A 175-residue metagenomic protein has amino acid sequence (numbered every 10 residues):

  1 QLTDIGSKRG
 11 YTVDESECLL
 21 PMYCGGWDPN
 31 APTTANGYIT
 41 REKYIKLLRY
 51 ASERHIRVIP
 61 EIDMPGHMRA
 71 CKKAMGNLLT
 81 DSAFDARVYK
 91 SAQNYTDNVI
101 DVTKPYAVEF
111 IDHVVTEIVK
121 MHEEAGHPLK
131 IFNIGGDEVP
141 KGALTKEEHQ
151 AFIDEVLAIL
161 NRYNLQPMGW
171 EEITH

Functional and structural regions predicted by a protein language model:
Q1-E53, R69-P105, G142: Aromatic- and acidic-residue-enriched carbohydrate-binding clefts of CAZyme catalytic domains
G10, G66, H175: Surface-exposed, flexible loop/turn segments at secondary-structure boundaries
Y44-I45, R57, I173: Bulky hydrophobic/aromatic packing residues
L47, V58, V156: Aromatic/hydrophobic pocket-lining residues that form π-stacking "cages" and hydrophobic walls in ligand
E53-R54, Y163: Helix C-cap/helix->beta junction micro-motif
I59-E61, G135-G136: Generic enzyme active-site microenvironment
P60-M64, E171: Glycine-rich, histidine-containing beta strand-loop boundary motifs that form or position
C71-G76, Y89-H175: Active-site neighborhood of glycoside hydrolase catalytic domains
